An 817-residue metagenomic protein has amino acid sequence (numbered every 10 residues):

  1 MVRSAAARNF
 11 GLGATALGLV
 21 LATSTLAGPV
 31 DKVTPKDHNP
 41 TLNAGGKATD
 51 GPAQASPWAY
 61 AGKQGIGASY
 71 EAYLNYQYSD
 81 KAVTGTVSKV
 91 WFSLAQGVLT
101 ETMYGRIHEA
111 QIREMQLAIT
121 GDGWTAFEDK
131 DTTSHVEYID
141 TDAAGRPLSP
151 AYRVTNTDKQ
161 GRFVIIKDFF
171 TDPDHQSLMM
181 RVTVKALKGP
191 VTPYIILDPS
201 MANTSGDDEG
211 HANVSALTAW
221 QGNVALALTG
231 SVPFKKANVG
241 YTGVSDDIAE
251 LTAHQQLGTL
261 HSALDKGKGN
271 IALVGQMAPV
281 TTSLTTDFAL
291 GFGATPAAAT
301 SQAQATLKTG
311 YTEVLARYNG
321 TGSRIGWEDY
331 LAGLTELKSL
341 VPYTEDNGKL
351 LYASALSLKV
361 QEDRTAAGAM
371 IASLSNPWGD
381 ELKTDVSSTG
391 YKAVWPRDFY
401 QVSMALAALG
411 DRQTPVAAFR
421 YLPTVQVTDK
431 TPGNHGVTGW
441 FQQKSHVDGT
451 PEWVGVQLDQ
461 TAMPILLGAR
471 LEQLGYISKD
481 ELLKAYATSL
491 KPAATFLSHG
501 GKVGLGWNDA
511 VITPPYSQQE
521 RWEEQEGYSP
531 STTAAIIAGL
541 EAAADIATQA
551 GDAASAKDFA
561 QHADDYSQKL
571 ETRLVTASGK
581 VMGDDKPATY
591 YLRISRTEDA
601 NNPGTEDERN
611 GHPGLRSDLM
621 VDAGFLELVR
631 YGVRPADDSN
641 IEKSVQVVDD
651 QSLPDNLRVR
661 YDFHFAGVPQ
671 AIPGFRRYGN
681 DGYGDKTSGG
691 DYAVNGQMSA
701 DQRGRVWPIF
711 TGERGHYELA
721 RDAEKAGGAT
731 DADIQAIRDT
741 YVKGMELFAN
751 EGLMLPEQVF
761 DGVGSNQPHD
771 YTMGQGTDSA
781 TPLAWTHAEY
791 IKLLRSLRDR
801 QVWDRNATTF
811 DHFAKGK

Functional and structural regions predicted by a protein language model:
T15, V33-R106, Q442-G468, E606-D607 (+2 more regions): C-terminal capping/lid segments that line or modulate ligand- or cofactor-binding pockets
G28-D50, G161-V164, D172-G390, R412 (+3 more regions): Acidic/polar, glycine-enriched structural segments that form the non-catalytic walls/loops of the carbohydrate-binding
V30, T34-N156, L226-A253, E328-T344 (+1 more regions): An extended acidic
R181-K185, T335-Y343, L356-Q361, Y400-T414 (+5 more regions): Well-ordered alpha-helical scaffold segments within catalytic/enzyme domains
K185-L187, G210, G310-G320, T389-G504 (+3 more regions): Aromatic-rich carbohydrate-recognition surfaces in CAZymes
N203-D207, A219-L251, P342-L350, T431-T450 (+5 more regions): Extended ligand-binding clefts on enzyme/binding-domain cores
V341-I371, R420-Q442, M463-S531, A554 (+5 more regions): Active-site acid/base region of carbohydrate-active enzymes
P377-S388, G439-V456, G504-Y528, D599-G611 (+2 more regions): Acidic/His metal-coordination segments adjacent to aromatic residues that form catalytic metal sites in metalloenzymes
